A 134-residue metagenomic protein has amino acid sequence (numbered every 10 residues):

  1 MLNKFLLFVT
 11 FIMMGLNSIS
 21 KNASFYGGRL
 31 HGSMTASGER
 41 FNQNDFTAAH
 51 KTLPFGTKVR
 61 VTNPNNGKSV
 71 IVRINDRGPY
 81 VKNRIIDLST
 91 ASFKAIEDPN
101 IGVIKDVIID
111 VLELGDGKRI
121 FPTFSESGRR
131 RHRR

Functional and structural regions predicted by a protein language model:
L2-F5, T10, G15-R134: Secreted/periplasmic proteins
